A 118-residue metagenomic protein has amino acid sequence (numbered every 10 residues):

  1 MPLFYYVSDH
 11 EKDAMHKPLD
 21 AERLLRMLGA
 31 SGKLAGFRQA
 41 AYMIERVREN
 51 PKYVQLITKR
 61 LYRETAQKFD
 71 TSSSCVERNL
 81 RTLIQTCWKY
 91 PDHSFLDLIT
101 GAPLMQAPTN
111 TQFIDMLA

Functional and structural regions predicted by a protein language model:
M1-R26, G101, T109, F113-A118: Inter-domain helical "communication" segments and dimerization helices that couple sensory or membrane-embedded modules
V7-D9, T65, S72, L98: Generic signature of intrinsically disordered, low-complexity segments enriched in small/polar residues
S8, D20, N50, D92-S94: Serine/threonine-rich low-complexity intrinsically disordered regions
M15-P18, E22-R78, I114: Conserved mixed alpha/beta catalytic, RNA-binding, or beta-rich assembly cores of soluble enzyme, regulatory
Y42, R46, L61, T86-C87 (+2 more regions): Short, surface-exposed, charged/polar-biased interaction segments
F69, R78-R81, W88-A118: C-terminal engagement/docking regions of AAA+ P-loop ATPases
